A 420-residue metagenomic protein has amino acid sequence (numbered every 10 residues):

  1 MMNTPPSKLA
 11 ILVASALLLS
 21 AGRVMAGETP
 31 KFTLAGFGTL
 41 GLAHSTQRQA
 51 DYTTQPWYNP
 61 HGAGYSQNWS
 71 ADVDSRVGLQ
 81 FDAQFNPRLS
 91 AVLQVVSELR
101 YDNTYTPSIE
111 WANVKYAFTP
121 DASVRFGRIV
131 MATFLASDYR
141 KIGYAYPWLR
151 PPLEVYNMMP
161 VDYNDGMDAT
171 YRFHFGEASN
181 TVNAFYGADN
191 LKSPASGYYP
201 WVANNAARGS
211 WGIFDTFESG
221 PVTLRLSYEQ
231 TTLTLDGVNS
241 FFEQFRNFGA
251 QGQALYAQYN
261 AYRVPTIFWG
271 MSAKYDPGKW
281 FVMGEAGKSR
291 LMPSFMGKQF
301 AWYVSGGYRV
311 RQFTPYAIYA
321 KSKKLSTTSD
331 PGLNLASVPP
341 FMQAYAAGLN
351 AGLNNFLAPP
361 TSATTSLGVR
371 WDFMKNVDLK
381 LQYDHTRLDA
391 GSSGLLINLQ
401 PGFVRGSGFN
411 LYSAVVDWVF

Functional and structural regions predicted by a protein language model:
A21-G22: N-terminal signal peptide c-region/cleavage motif recognized by signal peptidases
G27, G64-W69, L99-N103, V155-P160 (+5 more regions): Outer-membrane beta-barrel domain signature
E28-S45, Q67-K192, A207-G209, T216-T223 (+2 more regions): Outer membrane beta-barrel
T29, S70-D74, T104-I109, P160-D162 (+7 more regions): Transmembrane beta-barrel outer-membrane domains
T29-K31, A43-S75, G197-W201, L396-P401: Surface-exposed strand-loop-strand hairpins of Gram-negative outer-membrane beta-barrel proteins
S45-Q49, D102-Y105, L135-D138, N180 (+5 more regions): Outer-membrane beta-barrel proteins
Q47, Y228, F241-F420: Outer-membrane beta-barrel pore domains
A117-D121, M159-R311: Signature for the C-terminal beta-barrel architecture of outer-membrane proteins
